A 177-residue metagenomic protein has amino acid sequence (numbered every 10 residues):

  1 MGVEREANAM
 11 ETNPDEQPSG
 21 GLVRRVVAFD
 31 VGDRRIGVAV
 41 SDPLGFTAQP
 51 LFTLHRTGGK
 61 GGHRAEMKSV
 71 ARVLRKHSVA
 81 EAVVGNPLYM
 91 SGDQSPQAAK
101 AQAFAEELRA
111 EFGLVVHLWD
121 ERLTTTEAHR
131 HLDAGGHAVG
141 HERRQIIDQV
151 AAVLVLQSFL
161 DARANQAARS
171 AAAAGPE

Functional and structural regions predicted by a protein language model:
G2-A28, R34-E177: Phosphate- and other anionic-substrate recognition elements at nucleic-acid/protein interfaces
